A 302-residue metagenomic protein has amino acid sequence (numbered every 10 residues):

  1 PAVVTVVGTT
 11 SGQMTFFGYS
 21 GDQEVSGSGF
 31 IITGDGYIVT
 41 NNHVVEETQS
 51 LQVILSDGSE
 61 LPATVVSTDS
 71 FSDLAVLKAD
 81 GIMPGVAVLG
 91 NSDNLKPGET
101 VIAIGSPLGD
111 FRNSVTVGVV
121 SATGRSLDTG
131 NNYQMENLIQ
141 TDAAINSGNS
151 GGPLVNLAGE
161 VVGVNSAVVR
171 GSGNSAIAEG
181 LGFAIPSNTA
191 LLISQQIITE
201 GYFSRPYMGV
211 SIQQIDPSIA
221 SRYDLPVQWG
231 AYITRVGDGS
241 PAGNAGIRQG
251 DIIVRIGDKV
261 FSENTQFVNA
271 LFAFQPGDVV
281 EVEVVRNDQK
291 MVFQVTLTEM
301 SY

Functional and structural regions predicted by a protein language model:
P1-R222, V227-W229, T234-D238, N264-V268 (+3 more regions): Serine-dependent protease modules
I38-V39, A242-N264: Conserved PDZ fold ligand-binding element
